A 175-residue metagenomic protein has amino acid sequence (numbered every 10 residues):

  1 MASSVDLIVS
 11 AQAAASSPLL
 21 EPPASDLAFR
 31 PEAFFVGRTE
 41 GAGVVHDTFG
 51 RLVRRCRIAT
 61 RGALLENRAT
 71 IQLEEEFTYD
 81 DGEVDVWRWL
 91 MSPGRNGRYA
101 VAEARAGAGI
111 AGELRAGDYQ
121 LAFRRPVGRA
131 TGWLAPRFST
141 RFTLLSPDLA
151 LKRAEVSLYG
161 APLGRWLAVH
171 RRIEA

Functional and structural regions predicted by a protein language model:
M1-R57, R61-R68, G164, V169-A175: Amphipathic/hydrophobic helical signal segments and adjacent flexible N-terminal regions that mediate secretion
P23-S25, A135-F138: Charged, amphipathic alpha-helical segments
S25, G97-A100, R125-R129, V156-W166: A short, terminal or domain-edge coil/loop segment
A28, R129-G132, T140-L144: Exposed beta-sheet edge/beta-hairpin loop segments within beta-rich domains
F35, G41, T60, I110 (+2 more regions): Structural detector for hydrophobic anchor residues on beta-strands
A42, T48-T131: Central antiparallel beta-sheet cores of small beta-barrel/beta-sandwich binding domains
R137-A175: Edge beta-strand at a domain terminus
